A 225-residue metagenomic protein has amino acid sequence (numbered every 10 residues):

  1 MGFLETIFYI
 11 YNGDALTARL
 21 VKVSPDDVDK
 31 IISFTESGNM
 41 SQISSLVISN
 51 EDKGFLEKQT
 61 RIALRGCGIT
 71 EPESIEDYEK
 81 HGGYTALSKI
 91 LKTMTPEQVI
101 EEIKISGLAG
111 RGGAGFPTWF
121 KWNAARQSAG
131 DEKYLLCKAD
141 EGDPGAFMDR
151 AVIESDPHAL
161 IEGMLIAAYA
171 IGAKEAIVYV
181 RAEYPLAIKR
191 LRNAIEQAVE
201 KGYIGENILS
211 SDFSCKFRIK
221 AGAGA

Functional and structural regions predicted by a protein language model:
M1-A225: Feature of Fe-S/electron-transfer and energy-metabolism proteins that preferentially highlights extended coupling
